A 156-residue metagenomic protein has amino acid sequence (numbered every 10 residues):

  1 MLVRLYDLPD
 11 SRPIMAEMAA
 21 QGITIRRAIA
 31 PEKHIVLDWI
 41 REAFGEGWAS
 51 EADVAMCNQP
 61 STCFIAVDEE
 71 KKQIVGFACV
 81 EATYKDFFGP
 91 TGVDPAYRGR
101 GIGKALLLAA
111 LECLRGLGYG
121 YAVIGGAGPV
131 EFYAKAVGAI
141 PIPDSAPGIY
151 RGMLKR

Functional and structural regions predicted by a protein language model:
M1-A19, G126, G138, P147-I149: Acyl-donor-binding surface of acyltransferase catalytic domains
I23-R27: Short, contiguous, helix-prone interaction/anchoring segments in small proteins
I29-P31, D38-P95: A conserved beta-strand-loop-helix scaffold within acyl/acetyltransferase catalytic domains
D86, R100, V130-E131: Glycine-centered loop/turn positions within well-structured domains that cap or flank conserved ligand/cofactor-binding
F88, A122-G126: Conserved hydrophobic beta-strand within the GNAT/NAT acetyltransferase core sheet that lines the active-site cleft
V93, G99-E112, K135: Conserved acetyl-CoA-binding loop-helix of GNAT-fold acetyltransferases
K104, G116, A127-G152, R156: Conserved active-site alpha-helix within GNAT-family acetyltransferase domains
